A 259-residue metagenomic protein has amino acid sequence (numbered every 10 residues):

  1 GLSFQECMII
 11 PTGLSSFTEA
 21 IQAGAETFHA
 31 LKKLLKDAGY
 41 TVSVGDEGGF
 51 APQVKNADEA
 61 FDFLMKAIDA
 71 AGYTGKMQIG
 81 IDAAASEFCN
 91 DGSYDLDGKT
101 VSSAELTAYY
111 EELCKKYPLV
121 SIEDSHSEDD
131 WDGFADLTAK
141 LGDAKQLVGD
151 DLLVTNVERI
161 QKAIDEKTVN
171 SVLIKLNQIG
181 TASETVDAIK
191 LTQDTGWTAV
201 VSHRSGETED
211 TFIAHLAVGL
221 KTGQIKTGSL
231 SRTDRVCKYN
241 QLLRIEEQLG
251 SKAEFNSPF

Functional and structural regions predicted by a protein language model:
G1-G45: Mobile "lid/hinge" segments at catalytic clefts and subdomain interfaces of large enzymes
M8, G49-A51, S171-L173: Short aromatic/hydrophobic contact patches that present stacked aromatics for nucleic-acid/ligand binding
Y40-V42, G49, G75: A generic hydrophobic-helix recognition signal that picks specific residues within alpha-helical hydrophobic
V44-V54, D124-W131: Glycine-rich, proline-tolerant flexible connector loops at the mouths of alpha/beta enzymes
D58-F259: Catalytic core of soluble alpha/beta enzymes
